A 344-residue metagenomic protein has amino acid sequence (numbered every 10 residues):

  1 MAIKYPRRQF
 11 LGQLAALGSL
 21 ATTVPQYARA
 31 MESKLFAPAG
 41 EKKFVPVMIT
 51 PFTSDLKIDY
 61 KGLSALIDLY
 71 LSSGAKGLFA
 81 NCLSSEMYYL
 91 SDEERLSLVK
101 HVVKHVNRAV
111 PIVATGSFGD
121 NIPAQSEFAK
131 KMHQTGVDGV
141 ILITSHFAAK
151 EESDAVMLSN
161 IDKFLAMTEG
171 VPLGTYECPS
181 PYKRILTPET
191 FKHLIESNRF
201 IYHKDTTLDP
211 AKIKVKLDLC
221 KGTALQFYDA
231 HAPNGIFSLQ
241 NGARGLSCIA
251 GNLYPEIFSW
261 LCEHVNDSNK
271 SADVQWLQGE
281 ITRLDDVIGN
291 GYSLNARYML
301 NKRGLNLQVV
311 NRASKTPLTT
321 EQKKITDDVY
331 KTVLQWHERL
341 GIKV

Functional and structural regions predicted by a protein language model:
M1-G18: N-terminal secretory signal peptides and thylakoid transit peptides that target proteins across membranes
L11, V47-M48, A243, A250 (+1 more regions): C-terminal alpha-helical cap/extension of soluble enzyme domains
A28-A30: Boundary at the C-terminal end of the N-terminal hydrophobic targeting segment
E32-P38: N-terminal carbohydrate-binding accessory modules
P38, P51-T53, K57-K183: Active-site beta->alpha loop and helix N-cap motifs at the rims of alpha/beta catalytic domains
K43-V45, G77, P111-V113, G139 (+4 more regions): Structural preference for beta-strand elements that scaffold enzyme active sites
K104-V110, T135-G136, M167-G170, I195-R199 (+3 more regions): Short helix-capping segments at alpha-helix termini
P179-I281, D285-G289: Catalytic alpha/beta core domains of metabolic enzymes, predominantly
